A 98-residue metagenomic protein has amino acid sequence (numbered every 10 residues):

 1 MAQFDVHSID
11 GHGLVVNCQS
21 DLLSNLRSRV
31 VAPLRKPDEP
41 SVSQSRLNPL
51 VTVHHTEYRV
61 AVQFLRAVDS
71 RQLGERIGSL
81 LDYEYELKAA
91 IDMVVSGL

Functional and structural regions predicted by a protein language model:
M1, N17, L73-I77: Residues at structural and domain junctions
A2-D10, E57-F64: Domain-scale selection of a single, long terminal region that carries the protein's primary operational module
Q3-H12, V16-L47: Compact nucleic-acid interaction/catalytic patches
I9, D21-N25, V42, T52 (+3 more regions): A generic signature of intrinsically disordered, low-complexity regions enriched in glycine/proline and charged/polar
E39-A61: Aromatic- and Lys/Arg-enriched surface recognition patch
H54-L98: C-terminal terminal-subdomain/extension
